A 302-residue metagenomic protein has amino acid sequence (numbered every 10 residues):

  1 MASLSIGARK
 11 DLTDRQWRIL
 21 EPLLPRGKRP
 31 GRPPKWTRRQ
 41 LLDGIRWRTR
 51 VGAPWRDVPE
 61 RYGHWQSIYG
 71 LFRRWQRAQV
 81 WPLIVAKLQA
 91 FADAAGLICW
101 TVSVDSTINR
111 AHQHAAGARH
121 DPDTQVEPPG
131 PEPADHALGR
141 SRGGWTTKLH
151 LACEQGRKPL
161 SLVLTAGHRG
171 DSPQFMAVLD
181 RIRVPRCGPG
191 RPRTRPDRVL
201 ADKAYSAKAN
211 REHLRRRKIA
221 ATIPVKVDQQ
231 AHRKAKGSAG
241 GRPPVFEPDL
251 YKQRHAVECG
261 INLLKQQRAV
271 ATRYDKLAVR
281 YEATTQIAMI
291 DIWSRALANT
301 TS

Functional and structural regions predicted by a protein language model:
M1-S302: Short alpha-helical elements
